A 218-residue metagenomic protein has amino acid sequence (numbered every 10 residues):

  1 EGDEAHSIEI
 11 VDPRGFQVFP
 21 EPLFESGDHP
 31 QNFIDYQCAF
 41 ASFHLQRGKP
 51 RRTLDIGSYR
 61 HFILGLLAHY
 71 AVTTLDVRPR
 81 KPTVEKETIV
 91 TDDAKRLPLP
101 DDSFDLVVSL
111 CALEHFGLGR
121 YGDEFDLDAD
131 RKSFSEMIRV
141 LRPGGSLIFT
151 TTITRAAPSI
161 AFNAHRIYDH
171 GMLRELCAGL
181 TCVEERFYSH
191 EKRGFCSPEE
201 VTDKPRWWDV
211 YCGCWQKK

Functional and structural regions predicted by a protein language model:
G2-G48: Class I SAM-dependent methyltransferase Rossmann-like catalytic core, especially the SAM/SAH-binding loop
R52-R96: Class I SAM-dependent methyltransferase SAM/SAH-binding core
K95-V108: A short acidic, Gly/Pro-enriched loop at the edge of an enzyme's catalytic core that lines a small-molecule cofactor
V108, L113, G117: A conserved beta-strand element that flanks and buttresses the S-adenosyl-L-methionine
F125-P143: A short glycine-rich, Lys/Arg-flanked "PGG" loop and its adjoining helix->strand segment in the class I
G144-T152: Conserved beta-strand signature within the Rossmann-like core of class I S-adenosyl-L-methionine
A164-F187: Short alpha-helix
F195-K218: Core SAM-dependent methyltransferase catalytic element
